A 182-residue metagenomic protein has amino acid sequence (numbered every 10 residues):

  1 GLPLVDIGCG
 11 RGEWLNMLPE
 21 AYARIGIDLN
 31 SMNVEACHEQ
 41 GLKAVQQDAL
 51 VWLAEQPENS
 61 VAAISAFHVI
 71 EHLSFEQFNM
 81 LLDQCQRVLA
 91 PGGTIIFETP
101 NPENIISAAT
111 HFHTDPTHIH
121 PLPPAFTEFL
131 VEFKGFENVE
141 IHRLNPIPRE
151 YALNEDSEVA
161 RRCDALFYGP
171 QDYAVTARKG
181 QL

Functional and structural regions predicted by a protein language model:
L2-G8: Conserved class I S-adenosyl-L-methionine
R11-W52: Class I SAM-dependent methyltransferase SAM/SAH-binding core
S65: A conserved beta-strand element that flanks and buttresses the S-adenosyl-L-methionine
H68-H72: Short catalytic micro-motifs in class I SAM-dependent methyltransferases
N79-P91: A short glycine-rich, Lys/Arg-flanked "PGG" loop and its adjoining helix->strand segment in the class I
F97-H118: Short, glycine-/aromatic-enriched active-site segment of Class I SAM-dependent methyltransferases
I119-G135: Short alpha-helix
F129, V139-L182: A C-terminal cap/extension of S-adenosyl-L-methionine-dependent methyltransferases that defines the acceptor-substrate
